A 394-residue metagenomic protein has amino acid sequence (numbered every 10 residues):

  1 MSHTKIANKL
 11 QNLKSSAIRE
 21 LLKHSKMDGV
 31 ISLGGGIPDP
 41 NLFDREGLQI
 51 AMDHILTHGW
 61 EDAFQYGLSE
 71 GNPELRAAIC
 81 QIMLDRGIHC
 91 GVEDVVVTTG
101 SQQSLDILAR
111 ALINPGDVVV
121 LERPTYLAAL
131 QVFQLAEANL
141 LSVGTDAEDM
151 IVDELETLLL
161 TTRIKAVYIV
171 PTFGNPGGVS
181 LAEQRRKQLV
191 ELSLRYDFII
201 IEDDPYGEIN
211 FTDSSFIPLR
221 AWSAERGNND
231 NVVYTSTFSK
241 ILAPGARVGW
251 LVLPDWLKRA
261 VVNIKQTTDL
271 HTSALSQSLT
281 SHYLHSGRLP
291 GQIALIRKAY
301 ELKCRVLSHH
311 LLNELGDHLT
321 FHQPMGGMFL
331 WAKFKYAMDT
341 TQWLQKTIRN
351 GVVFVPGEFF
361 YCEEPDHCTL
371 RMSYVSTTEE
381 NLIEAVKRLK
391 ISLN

Functional and structural regions predicted by a protein language model:
M1-S2, R349, E364-N394: PLP-dependent enzyme catalytic core of the Aspartate aminotransferase-like
K9-G100, I107, H285-S286, V353: N-terminal small-domain helix-loop-helix segment of the aminotransferase-like
T57-D197, I201, G207-I209, S214-G227 (+2 more regions): Conserved core of the PLP fold type I
P205, I209, I348-R371: Conserved PLP cofactor-binding pocket of PLP-dependent enzymes
G227-K298: Conserved core segment of the aminotransferase class I/II
V252, W331-K333, S373-V375: Short hydrophobic/aromatic beta-strand micro-patches that form the beta-sheet surface supporting nucleotide- or nucleic
S281, K298-S308, T320-K333: Conserved glycine-rich beta-strand-loop-beta hairpin in the small C-terminal domain of fold type I
H318-N350: Conserved PLP-binding catalytic core of the aspartate aminotransferase-like
